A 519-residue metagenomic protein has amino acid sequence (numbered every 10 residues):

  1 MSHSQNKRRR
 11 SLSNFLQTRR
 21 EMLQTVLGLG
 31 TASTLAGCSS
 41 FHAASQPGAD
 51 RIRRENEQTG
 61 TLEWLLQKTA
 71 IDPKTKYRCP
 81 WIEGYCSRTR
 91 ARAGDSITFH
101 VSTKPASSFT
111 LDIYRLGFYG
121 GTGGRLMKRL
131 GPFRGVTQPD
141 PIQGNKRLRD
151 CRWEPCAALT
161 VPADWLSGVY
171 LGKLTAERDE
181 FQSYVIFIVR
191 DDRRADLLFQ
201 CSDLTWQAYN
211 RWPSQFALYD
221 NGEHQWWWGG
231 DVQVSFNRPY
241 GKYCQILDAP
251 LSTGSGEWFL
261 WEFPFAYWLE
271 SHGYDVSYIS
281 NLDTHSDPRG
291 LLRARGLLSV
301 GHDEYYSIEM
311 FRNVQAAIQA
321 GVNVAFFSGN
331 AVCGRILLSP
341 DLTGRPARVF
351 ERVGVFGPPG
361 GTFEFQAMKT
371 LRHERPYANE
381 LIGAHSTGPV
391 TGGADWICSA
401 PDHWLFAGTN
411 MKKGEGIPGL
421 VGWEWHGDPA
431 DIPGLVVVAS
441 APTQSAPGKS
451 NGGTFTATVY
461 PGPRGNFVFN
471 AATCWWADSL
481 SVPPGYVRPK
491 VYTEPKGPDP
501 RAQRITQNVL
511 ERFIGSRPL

Functional and structural regions predicted by a protein language model:
M1-T18, A32: N-terminal secretory signal peptides
F15, E21-H42: N-terminal export signals
L16-Q17, G37-K74: C-terminal segment of N-terminal export signals and the immediately downstream linker at the start of the mature
C79-P105: Contiguous beta-strand segments within globular domains
A106, D112-G131, D179-G290, P518: Aromatic-Pro/Gly-enriched surface loop or interdomain linker that acts as a lid/target-recognition segment
F109, R149-R194: Extended acidic/polar, glycine-enriched regions that form or flank non-catalytic beta-rich accessory modules
V136-C151, A158-T160, D164-L166, G254-P340 (+1 more regions): Helical hinge/lid and interdomain linker segments adjacent to catalytic or ligand-binding clefts that mediate domain
R345-V482, V487, A502, S516-R517: Glycine-rich, aromatic-lined ligand/substrate-binding cores of catalytic and carbohydrate-binding domains
